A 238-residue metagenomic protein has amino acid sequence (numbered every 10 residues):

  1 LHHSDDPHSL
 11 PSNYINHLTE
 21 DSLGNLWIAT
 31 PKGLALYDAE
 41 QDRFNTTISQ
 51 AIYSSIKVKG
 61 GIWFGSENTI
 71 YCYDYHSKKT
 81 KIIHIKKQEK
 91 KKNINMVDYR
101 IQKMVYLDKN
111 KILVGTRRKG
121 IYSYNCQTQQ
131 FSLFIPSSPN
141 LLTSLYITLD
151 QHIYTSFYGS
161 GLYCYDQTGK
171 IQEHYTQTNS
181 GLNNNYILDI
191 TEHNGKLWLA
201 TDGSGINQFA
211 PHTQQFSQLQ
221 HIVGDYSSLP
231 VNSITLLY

Functional and structural regions predicted by a protein language model:
L1-Y238: Carboxylate-rich, polar loop motifs that coordinate divalent cations or form catalytic acidic clusters
